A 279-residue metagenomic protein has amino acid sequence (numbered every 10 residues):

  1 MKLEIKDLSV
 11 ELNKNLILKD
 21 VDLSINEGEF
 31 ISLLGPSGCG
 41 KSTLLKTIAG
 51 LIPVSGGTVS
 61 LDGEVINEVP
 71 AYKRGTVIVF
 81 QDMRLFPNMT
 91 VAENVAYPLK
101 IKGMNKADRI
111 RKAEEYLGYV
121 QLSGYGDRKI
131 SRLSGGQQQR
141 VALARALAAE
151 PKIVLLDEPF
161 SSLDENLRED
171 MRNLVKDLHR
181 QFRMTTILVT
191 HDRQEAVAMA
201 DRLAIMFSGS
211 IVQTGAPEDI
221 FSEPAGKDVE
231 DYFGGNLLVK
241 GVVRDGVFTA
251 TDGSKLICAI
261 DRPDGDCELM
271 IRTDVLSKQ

Functional and structural regions predicted by a protein language model:
L34-P36: The feature captures the beta-strand-to-loop junction immediately N-terminal to the Walker
S42-L45, V141: ABC ATPase nucleotide-binding domain helices that frame the ATP-binding cleft
A49: Helix-to-loop junction immediately C-terminal to a conserved catalytic motif
G57-V65: Conserved ABC transporter NBD signature motif
G75-V77, Q81, L85-D228: ABC ATPase nucleotide-binding domains
T251-Q279: Glycine/charge-rich catalytic "coupling/switch" loops of P-loop NTPases
